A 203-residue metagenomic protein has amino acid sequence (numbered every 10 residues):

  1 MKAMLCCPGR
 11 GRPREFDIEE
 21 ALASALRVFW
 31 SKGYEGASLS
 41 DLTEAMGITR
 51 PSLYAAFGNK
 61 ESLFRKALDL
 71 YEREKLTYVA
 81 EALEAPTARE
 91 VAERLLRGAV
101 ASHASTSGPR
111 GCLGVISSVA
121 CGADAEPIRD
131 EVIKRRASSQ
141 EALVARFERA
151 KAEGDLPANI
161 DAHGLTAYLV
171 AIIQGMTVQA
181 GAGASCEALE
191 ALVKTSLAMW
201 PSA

Functional and structural regions predicted by a protein language model:
M1-F16, N159-I160: N-terminal intrinsically disordered/low-complexity leader segments
K2, R110-I116, A158-Q179, A191-M199: Hydrophobic alpha-helical segments that form the core of small-molecule binding pockets and/or dimer interfaces
G9, E20, S24, V28-S62 (+1 more regions): Helix-turn-helix
K66, V79-R110, A162-L169: Hydrophobic alpha-helical connector segments
D69-K75: Short, basic, alpha-helical segments at the C-terminal edge of helix-turn-helix-like DNA-binding modules
L76, E126-E153, G164, A191-K194: Amphipathic alpha-helical packing segments from all-alpha helical-bundle domains
V91-A92, T106-R129: Amphipathic alpha-helical segments used for helix-helix packing
S102-S105, R149, L169-C186, M199-A203: Amphipathic C-terminal alpha-helical segment
